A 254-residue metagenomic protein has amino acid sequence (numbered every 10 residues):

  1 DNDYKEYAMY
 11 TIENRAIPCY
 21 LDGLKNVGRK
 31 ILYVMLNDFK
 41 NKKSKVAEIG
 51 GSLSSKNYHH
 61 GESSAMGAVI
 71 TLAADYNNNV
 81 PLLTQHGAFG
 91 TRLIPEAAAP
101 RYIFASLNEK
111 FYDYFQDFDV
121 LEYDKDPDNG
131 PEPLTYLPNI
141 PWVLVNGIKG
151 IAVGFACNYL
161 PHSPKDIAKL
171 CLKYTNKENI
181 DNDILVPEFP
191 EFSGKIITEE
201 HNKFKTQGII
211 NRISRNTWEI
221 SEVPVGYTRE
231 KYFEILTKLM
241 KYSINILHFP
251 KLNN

Functional and structural regions predicted by a protein language model:
D1-K203: Catalytic phosphate-handling regions of large nucleic-acid enzymes and associated NTPases
K177-E188, I197-N254: Charged, surface-exposed alpha-helical interface/stalk elements
